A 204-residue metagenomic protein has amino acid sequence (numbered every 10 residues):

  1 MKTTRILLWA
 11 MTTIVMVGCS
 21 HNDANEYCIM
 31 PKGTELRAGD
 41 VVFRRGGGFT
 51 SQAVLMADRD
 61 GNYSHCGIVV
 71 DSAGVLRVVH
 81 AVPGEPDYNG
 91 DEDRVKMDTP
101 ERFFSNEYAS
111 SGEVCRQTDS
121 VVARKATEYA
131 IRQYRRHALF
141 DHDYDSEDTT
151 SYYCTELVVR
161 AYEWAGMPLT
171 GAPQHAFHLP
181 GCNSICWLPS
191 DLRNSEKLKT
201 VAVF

Functional and structural regions predicted by a protein language model:
M1-L7: Bacterial N-terminal signal peptides that target proteins for export
L8-T13: Hydrophobic alpha-helical targeting segments used for export or membrane insertion
V15-G18: C-terminal motif of bacterial Sec signal peptides marking the signal peptidase cleavage site
S20-P31: Bacterial Sec signal peptide processing site at the extreme N-terminus
H21, H142-F204: Activation targets extended, charge/polar-rich intrinsically disordered C-terminal tails
G33, A38-D40: Loop/turn positions that initiate beta-strands
R44-E113, L139-Y152: Glycine-rich catalytic cores of cysteine/serine-nucleophile enzymes that process amide/ester linkages in cell-envelope
S51-A53, A109-A172: Active-site nucleophile-His-acid catalytic modules used for acyl/amide transfer and hydrolysis across diverse enzymes
